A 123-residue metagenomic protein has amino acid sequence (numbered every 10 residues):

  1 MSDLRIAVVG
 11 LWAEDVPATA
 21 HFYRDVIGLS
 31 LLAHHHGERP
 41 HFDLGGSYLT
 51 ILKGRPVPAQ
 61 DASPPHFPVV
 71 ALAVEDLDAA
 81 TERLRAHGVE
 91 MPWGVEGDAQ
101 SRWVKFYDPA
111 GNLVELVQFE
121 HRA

Functional and structural regions predicted by a protein language model:
M1-A20, P68-L72, E120-A123: N-terminal beta-strand motif that seeds the catalytic metal site of vicinal oxygen chelate
M1-S2, T81, R85-A123: Vicinal oxygen chelate
L4, G10-L49: Core segments of cupin and vicinal oxygen chelate
S30-P64, L113-E120: Conserved short beta-strand elements that form part of the metal-binding/catalytic scaffold of enzyme active sites
H41, A71, W103-V104: Short hydrophobic/aromatic beta-strand element in the GNAT-like acyltransferase core that lines or flanks the acyl-donor
V70-L84: Mid-chain, well-packed structural core segment of small domains
